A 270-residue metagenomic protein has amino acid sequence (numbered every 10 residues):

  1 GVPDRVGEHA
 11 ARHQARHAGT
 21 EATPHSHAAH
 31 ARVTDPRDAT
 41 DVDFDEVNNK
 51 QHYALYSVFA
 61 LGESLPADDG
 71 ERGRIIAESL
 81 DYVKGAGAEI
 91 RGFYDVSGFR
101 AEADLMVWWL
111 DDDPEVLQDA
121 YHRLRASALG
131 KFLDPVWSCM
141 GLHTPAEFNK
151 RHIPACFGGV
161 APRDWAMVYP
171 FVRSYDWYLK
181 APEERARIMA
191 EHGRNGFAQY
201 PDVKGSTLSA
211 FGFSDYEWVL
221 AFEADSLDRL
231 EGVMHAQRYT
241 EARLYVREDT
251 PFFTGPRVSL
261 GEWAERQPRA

Functional and structural regions predicted by a protein language model:
H9-H13: Short linear/disordered segments characteristic of secreted peptide precursors and small low-complexity proteins
P24-K84, D112-L117, D134-A198, F211-F213 (+2 more regions): Short S/T/G/P-rich N-terminal loop/turn motif that feeds into the first structured element of a domain
D81-A103, G130-P145, R194-V219, V233 (+1 more regions): Short, glycine- and small/hydrophobic-rich beta-strand elements in well-ordered beta-sheets
D119-S127, G232-R238: Short amphipathic alpha-helices in soluble, non-transmembrane regions that often serve as interface/regulatory elements
